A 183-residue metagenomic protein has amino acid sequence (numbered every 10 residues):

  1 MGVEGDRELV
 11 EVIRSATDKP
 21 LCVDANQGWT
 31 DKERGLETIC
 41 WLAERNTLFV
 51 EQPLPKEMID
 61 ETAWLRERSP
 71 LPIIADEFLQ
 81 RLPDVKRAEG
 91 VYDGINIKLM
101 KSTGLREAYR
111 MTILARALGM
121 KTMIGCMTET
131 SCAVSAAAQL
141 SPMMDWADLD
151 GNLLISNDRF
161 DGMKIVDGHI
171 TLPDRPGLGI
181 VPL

Functional and structural regions predicted by a protein language model:
M1-S69: Metal-dependent enolase-superfamily TIM-barrel catalytic cores that perform enediolate-based chemistry
V3, A25, W29, K98-K101 (+2 more regions): Short loop or secondary-structure boundary microenvironments that flank and position key functional residues
R7, D31-K32, D60, P83-D84 (+3 more regions): Short secondary-structure boundary/hinge segments and terminal tails
C22-A25, E51-Q52, A75-D76, I124 (+2 more regions): General beta-strand structural signal in soluble alpha/beta enzymes
E57-D150: Catalytic alpha/beta core domains of metabolic enzymes, predominantly
M127-L183: Flexible C-terminal active-site loop/helix
